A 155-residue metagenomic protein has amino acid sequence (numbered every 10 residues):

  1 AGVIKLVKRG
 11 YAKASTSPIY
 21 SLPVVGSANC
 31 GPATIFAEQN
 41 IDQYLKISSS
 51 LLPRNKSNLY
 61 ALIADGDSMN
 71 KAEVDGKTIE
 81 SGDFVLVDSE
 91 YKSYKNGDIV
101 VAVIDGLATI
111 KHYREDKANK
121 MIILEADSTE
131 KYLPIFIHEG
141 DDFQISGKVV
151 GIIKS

Functional and structural regions predicted by a protein language model:
A1-S81, Y91, K154-S155: Short, positionally conserved secondary-structure boundary motifs
L52-S155: Acidic/glycine-rich C-terminal interaction modules and beta/coil loop segments that lie outside canonical DNA-binding
